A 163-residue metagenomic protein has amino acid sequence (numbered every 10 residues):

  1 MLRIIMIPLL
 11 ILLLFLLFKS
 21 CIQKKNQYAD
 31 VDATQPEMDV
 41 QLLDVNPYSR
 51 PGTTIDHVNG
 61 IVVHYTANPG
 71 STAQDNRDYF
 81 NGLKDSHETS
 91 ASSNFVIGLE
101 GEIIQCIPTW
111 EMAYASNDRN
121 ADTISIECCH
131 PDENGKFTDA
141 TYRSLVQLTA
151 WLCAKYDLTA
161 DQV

Functional and structural regions predicted by a protein language model:
L2-N117: N-terminal catalytic cores of peptidoglycan-degrading enzymes
S90, D122-V163: Long, well-ordered alpha-helical scaffolding segments within enzyme catalytic domains, especially pronounced
